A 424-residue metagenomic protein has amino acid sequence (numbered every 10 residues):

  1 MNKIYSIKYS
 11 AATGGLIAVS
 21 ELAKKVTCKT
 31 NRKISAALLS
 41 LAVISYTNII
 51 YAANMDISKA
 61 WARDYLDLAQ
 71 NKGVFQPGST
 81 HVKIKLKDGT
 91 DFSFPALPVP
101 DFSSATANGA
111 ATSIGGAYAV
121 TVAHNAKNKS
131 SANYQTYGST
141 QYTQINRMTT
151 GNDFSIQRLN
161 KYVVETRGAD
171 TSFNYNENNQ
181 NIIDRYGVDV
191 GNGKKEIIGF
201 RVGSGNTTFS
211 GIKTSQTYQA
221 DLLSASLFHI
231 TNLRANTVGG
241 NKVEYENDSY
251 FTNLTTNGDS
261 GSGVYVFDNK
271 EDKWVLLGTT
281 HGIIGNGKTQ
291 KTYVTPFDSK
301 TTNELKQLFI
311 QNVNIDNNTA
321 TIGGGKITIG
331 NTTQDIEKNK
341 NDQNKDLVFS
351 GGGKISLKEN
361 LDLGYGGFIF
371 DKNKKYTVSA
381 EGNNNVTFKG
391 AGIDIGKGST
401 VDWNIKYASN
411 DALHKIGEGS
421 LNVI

Functional and structural regions predicted by a protein language model:
M1-L38, Y46-Y51: Bacterial Sec-dependent N-terminal signal peptides
A23-K24, H124-K127, N160-E165, S204-T208 (+3 more regions): Acidic glycine-/aspartate-rich tracts in secreted/extracellular proteins
A53-I84, A111, G115, A119 (+3 more regions): C-terminal subregion of chymotrypsin/trypsin-like serine protease catalytic domains
D56-Y65, V120, K127-G191: Conserved catalytic-core segment of clan PA serine endopeptidases
T80, K85-S139: Catalytic histidine site
F154-G258: Chymotrypsin/trypsin-fold serine protease catalytic domain
N317-V348: Acidic Gly/Asp/Thr-rich repetitive segments characteristic of extracellular carbohydrate-active and adhesion proteins
G351-I424: Extracellular, surface-exposed repeat architectures
